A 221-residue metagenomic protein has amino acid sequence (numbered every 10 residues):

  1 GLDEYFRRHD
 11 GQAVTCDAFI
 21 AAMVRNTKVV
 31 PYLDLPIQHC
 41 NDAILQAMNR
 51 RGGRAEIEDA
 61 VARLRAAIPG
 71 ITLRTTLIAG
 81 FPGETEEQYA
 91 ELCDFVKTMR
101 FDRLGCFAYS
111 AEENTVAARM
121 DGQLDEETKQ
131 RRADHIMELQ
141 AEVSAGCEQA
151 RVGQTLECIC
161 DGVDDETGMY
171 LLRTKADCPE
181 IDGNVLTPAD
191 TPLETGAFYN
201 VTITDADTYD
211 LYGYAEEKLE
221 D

Functional and structural regions predicted by a protein language model:
G1-E87: Conserved SAM/AdoMet-binding glycine-rich loop
V14-A18, I37-N49, A79-E86, D102-E127 (+2 more regions): Flexible glycine/acidic-rich beta-alpha junction loops that bind and position SAM and/or redox cofactors in anaerobic
D17-V30, E84-D102, E126-R131, C160-V163: Short, electropositive alpha-helical surface patch
P31-Y32, L45-Q46, I57, A67-T75 (+9 more regions): Extended hydrophobic-aromatic, low-complexity segments
L35, T76, V96, L104 (+3 more regions): Conserved, mostly hydrophobic/aromatic
E56, E91, H135: Charged catalytic carboxylate motif
A60-T72, M99, H135-C147: A structural motif corresponding to the C-terminal end of an alpha-helix and its immediate exit/capping segment
A108-A111, R119-D221: Terminal RNA-binding accessory module
